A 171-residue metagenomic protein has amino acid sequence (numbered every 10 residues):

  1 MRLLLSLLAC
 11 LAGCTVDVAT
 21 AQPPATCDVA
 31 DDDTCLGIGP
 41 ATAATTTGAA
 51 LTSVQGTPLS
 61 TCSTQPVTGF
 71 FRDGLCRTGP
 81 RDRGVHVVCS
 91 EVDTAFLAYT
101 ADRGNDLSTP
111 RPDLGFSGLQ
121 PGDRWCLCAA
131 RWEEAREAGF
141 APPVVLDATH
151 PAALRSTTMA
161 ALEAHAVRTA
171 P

Functional and structural regions predicted by a protein language model:
T15-D17: Bacterial signal peptide processing site
D31-A95, R168: Extended boundary segments
E91-L107: Short, basic/aromatic beta-hairpin or loop at an interaction surface
S108-G115: Short alpha-helix capping/helix-loop boundary micro-motifs
W132-R155: Short, compositionally biased
P151-P171: Glycine- and charge-enriched low-complexity intrinsically disordered segments
